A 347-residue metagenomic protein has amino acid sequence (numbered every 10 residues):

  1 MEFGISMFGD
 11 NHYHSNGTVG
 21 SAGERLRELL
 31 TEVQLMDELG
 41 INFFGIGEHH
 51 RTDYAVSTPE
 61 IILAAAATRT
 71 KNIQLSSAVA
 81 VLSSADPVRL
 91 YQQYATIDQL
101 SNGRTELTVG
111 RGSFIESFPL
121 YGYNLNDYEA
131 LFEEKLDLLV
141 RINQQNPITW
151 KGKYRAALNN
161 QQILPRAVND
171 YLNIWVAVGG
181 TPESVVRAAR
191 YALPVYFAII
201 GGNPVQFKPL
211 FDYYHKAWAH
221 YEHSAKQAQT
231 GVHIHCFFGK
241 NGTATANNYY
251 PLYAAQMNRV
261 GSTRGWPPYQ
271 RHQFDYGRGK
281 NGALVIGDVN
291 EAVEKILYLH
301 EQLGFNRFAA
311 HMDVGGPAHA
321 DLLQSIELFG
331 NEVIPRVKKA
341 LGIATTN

Functional and structural regions predicted by a protein language model:
M1-T70, Q74: N-terminal beta1-alpha1-beta2 module of alpha/beta enzyme domains
F3, E48, A66, I97 (+5 more regions): Conserved, mostly hydrophobic/aromatic
F3-I5, F44-I46, L75-S77, T105-V109 (+4 more regions): Hydrophobic faces of well-ordered beta-strands that scaffold small-molecule active sites in alpha/beta enzyme cores
I5-M7, E38, E129-Q162, V205-F305 (+1 more regions): An alpha-helical appendage that flanks or caps ligand/catalytic pockets
Y13-L26, A80-P87, D170-G180, K280-V289: Active-site mouth loops of central-metabolism enzymes
S15, D86-L193, D212: Internal, glycine-rich beta/alpha segment that forms the wall or movable "lid" of small-molecule/cofactor binding
D37, L63-K71, Y94, D98-R104 (+3 more regions): Acidic (Asp/Glu)-rich catalytic clusters
F43-I62, V81, S113, G201-G202 (+1 more regions): Glycine-rich, proline-tolerant flexible connector loops at the mouths of alpha/beta enzymes
